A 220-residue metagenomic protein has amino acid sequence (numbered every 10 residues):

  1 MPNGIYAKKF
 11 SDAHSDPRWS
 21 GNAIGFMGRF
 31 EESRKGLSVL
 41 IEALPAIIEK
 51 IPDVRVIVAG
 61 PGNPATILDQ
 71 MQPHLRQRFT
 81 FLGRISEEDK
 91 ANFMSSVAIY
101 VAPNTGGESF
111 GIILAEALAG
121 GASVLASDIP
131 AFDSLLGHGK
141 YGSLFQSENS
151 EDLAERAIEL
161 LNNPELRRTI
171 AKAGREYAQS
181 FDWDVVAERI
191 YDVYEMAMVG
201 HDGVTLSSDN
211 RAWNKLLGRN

Functional and structural regions predicted by a protein language model:
G4-G21, N92: Acidic anion/phosphate-binding donor-loop and adjacent secondary structure in glycosyltransferase catalytic cores
D16-K35, I41-P45, I57: Conserved donor-binding/catalytic core segment of Leloir-type glycosyltransferases
M27, R55-L68, G83: Glycosyltransferase donor-sugar binding loop
L68-E88: Nucleotide-activated donor-binding/catalytic signature segment of Leloir-type glycosyltransferases, i.e., the conserved
R84-I85, N92-V97, I112: Short alpha-helical donor nucleotide-sugar binding micro-motif in glycosyltransferases
I99, S123-A126: Short hydrophobic beta-strand element within catalytic cores of glycosyltransferases and related nucleotide-activated
H138-G139, S143-S150, E159-E165, Q179: Conserved acidic donor-binding segment of nucleotide-sugar-dependent glycosyltransferases
E165-D202, R211: A charged, aromatic-enriched C-terminal amphipathic alpha-helix characteristic of glycosyltransferases across folds
